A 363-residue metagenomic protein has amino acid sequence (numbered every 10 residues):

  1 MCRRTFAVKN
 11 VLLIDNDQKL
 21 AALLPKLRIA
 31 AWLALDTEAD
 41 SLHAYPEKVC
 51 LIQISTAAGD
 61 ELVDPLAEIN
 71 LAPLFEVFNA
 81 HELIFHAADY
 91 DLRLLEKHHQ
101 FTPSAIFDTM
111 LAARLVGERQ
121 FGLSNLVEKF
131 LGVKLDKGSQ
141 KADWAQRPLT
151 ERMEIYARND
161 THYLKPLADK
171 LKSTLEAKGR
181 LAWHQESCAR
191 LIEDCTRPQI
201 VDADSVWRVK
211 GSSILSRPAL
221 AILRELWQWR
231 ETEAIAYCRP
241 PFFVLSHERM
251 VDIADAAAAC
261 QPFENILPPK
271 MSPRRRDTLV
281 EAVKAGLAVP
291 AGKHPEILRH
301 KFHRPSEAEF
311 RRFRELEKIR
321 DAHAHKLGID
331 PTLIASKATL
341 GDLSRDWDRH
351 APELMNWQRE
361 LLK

Functional and structural regions predicted by a protein language model:
F6-K129: Conserved RNase H-like, two-metal-ion catalytic cores of nucleic-acid enzymes
L123-D136, E264: A polyampholytic, Gly/Pro-enriched intrinsically disordered region
L135-D194: Acidic, Mg2+-coordinating catalytic module of metal-dependent nucleases/exonucleases that use a two-metal-ion mechanism
L171-K363: Accessory DNA-binding and partner-docking regions appended to nucleic-acid-acting proteins, especially the terminal
